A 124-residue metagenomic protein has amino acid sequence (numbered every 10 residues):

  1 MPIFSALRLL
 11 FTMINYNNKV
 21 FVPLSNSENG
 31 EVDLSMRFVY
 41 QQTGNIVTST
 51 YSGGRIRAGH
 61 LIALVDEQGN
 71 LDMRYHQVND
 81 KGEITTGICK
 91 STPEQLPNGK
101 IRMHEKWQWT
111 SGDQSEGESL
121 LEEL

Functional and structural regions predicted by a protein language model:
M1-T12: N-terminal amphipathic/basic-hydrophobic helices that include classical n-h-c signal peptides and signal-anchor
M13-V32, M103-W109: Tryptophan-anchored aromatic micro-motifs
V22-P23, V47-S49, L71-Y75, I101-E105: Short hydrophobic/aromatic-rich beta-strand segments that constitute the beta-sheet cores of beta-sandwich/beta-barrel
L34-R37, Q108-L124: Edge beta-strand at a domain terminus
R37-L64: N-terminal glycine/threonine-rich, aromatic-flanked beta-hairpin/loop signature
S52-A58, Q77-K81, K106-D113: Short, solvent-exposed aromatic-acidic interface loops
A58-I62, G82-I88, G112-E118: A short, polar/proline- and glycine-enriched secondary-structure boundary/capping micro-motif
E67-G99: Mid-chain, well-packed structural core segment of small domains
